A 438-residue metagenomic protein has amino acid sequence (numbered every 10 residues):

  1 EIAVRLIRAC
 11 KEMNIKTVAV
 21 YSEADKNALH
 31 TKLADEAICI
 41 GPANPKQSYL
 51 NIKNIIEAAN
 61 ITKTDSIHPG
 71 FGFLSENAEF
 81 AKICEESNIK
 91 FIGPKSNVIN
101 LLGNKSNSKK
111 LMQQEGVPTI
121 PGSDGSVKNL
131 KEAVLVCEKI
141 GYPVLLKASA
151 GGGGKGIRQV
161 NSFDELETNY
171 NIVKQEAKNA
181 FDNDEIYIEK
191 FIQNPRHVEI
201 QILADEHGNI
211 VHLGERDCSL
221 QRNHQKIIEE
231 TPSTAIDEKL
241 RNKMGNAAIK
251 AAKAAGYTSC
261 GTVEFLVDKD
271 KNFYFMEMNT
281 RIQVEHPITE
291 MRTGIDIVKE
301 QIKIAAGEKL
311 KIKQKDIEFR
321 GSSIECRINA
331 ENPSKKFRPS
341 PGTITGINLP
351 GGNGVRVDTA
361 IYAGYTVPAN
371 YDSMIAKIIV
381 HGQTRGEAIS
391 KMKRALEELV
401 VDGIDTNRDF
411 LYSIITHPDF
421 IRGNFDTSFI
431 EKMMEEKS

Functional and structural regions predicted by a protein language model:
E1-Q114, V127-L135: ATP-binding N-terminal substructure of ATP-dependent carboxylate-amine bond-forming enzymes
E1-R5, A9-M13, A37-I38, N60-T62 (+5 more regions): ATP-dependent carboxylate activation and anion-phosphoryl transfer catalytic cores that bind Mg-ATP to form
V20, G122-D124, I188: Conserved beta3 strand of the protein kinase N-lobe
S48, L101, S126, Q159 (+2 more regions): A structural signal for short, well-ordered beta-strand elements
S96, P121-G122: Diglycine-centered glycine-rich loop/turn motifs
L111-I120, Y142-P143: A polyampholytic, Gly/Pro-enriched intrinsically disordered region
L135-L145: Acidic/histidine-enriched active-site and ligand-binding environments that engage anionic O-linkages
A148: N-terminal nucleotide-binding beta1-loop-alpha1 segment
